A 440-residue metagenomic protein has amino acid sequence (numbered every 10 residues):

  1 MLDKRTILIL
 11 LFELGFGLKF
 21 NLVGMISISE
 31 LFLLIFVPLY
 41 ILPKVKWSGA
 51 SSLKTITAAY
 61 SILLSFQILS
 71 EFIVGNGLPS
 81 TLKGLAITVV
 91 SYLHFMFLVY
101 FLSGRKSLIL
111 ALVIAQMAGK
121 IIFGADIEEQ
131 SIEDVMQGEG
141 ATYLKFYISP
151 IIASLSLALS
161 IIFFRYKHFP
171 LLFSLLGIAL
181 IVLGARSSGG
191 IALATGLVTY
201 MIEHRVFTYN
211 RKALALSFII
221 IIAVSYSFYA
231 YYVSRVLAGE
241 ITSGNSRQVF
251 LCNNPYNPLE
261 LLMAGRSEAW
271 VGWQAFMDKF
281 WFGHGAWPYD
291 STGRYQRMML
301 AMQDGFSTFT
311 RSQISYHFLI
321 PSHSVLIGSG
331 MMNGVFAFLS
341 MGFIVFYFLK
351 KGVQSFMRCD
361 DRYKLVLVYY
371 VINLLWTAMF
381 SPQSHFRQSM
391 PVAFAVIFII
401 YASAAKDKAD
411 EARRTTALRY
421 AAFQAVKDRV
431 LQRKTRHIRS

Functional and structural regions predicted by a protein language model:
M1-L251, F318-K434: Hydrophobic transmembrane helix bundles of membrane-integrated enzymes that assemble and modify cell-envelope
S80-A86, F207-A213, N254-F280: Cytoplasmic juxtamembrane interface segments
N253-N254, I314: Intrinsically disordered, low-complexity segments enriched in polar/charged residues with Gly/Pro, especially when
L259-M263, S267-D278, F282-N333: Long extracytoplasmic/lumenal interhelical loops at the membrane interface of multi-pass membrane proteins
T435-S440: Short, charged juxtamembrane terminal tails flanking transmembrane helices
